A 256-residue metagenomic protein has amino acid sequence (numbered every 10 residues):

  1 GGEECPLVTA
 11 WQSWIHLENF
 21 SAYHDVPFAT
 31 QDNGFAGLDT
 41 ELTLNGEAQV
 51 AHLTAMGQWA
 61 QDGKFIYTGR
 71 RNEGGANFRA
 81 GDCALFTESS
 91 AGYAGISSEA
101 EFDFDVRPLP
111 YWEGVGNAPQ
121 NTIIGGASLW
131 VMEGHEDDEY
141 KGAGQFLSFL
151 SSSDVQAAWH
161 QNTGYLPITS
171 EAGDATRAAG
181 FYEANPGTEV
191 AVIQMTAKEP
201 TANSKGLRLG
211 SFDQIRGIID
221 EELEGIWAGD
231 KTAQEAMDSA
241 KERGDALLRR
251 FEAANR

Functional and structural regions predicted by a protein language model:
G1-E41, C83: Extracytoplasmic/periplasmic solute-binding protein
E3-C5, A80-S89, F102: Alpha-to-beta junction loops
P27-F28, Q49, W59-D62, H135-A143 (+1 more regions): Short helix-loop capping/hinge motifs at secondary-structure junctions, enriched in acidic/polar residues
F35-T68: Glycine-centered hinge/linker elements that transmit conformational signals in sensory and ligand-binding systems
W59, S98-P167, P200-S204, K231: Extracytoplasmic/periplasmic substrate-recognition and gating elements
I66-A80, Y111: Short helix-initiation/N-cap motifs at beta->coil->alpha
R71, E88-Y93, P108-P110, G125-A127: Beta->alpha turn/N-cap motifs
I123, G187-G244: C-terminal capping/gating helix-and-loop segments adjacent to ligand/active sites or protein-protein/ligand interfaces
